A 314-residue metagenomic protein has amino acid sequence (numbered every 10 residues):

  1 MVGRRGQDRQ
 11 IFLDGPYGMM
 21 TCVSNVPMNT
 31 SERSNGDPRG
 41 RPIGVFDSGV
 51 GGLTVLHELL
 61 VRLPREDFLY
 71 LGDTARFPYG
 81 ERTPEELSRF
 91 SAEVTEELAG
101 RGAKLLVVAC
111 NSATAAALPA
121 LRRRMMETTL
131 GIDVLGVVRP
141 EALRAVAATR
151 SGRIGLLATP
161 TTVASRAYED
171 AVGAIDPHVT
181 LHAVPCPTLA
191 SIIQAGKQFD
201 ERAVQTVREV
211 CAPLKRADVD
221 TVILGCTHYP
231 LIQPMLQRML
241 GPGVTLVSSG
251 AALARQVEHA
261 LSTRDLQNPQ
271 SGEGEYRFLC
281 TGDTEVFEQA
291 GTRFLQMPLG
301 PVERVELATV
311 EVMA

Functional and structural regions predicted by a protein language model:
M1, M19-M20: Methionine residue identity
V2-R5, P27: Short, low-complexity, intrinsically disordered N-terminal modules that encode targeting/processing signals
F12, C22-A314: Non-catalytic structural scaffold of enzyme domains
